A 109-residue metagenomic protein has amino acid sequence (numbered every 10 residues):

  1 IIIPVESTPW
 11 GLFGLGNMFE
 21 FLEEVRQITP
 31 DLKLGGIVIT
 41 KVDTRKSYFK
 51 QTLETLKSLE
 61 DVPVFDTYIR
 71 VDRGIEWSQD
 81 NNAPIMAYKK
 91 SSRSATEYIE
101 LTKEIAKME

Functional and structural regions predicted by a protein language model:
I1-T67: Conserved catalytic-core segment of NTP-binding enzymes
T8, K46, D72, S91-S92: Serine-centered coil/turn micro-motif
V71-S78: Short, glycine-rich, amphipathic interfacial segments at transmembrane boundaries or analogous
S78-E97: C-terminal boundary of histidine-terminating zinc-finger modules
L101-T102: Long, positively charged, glycine-interspersed low-complexity recognition regions
I105-E109: Short, hydrophobic alpha-helical segments
